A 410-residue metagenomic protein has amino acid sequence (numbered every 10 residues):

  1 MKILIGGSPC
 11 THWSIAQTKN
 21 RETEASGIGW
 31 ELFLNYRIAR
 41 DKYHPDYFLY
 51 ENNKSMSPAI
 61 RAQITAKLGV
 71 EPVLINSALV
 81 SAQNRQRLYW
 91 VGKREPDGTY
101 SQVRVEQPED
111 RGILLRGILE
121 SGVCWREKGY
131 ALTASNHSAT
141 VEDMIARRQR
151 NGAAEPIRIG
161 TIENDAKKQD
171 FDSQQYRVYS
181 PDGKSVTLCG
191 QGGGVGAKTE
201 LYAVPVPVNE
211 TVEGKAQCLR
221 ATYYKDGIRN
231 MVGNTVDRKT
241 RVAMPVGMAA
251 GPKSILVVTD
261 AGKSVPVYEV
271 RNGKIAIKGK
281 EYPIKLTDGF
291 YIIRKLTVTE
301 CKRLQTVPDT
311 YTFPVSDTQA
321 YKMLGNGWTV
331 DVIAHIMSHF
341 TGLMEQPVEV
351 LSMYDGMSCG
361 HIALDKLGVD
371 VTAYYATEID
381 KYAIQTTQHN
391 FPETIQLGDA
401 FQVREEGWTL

Functional and structural regions predicted by a protein language model:
M1-L410: Conserved active-site and SAM-binding loop architecture of S-adenosyl-L-methionine-dependent nucleic-acid
